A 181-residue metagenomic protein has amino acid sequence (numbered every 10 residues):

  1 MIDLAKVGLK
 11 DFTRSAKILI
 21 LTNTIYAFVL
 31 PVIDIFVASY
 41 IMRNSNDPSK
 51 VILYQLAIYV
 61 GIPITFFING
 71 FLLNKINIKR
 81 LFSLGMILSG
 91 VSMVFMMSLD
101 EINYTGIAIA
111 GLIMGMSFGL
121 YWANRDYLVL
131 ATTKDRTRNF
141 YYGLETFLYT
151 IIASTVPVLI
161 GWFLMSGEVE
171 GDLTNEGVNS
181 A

Functional and structural regions predicted by a protein language model:
I2-P63: Helix-loop boundary and gating motifs at the non-cytosolic
T24, N103-Y121: Hydrophobic core of transmembrane alpha-helices in multi-pass small-molecule transporters, especially MFS/SLC-type
T65-I78, L164-M165: Helix-to-loop junctions at the C-terminal end of transmembrane segments in multipass secondary transporters
I87-I102: C-terminal ends and interior cores of transmembrane alpha-helices in multi-pass membrane transporters/permeases
L120-K134: Intracellular juxtamembrane helix-capping segments at the cytosolic ends of symmetry-related transmembrane helices
Y142-L164: Glycine-rich segments within core transmembrane alpha-helices of 12-TM secondary carriers
L164-A181: A membrane-interface helix-boundary motif in multi-pass transporters
